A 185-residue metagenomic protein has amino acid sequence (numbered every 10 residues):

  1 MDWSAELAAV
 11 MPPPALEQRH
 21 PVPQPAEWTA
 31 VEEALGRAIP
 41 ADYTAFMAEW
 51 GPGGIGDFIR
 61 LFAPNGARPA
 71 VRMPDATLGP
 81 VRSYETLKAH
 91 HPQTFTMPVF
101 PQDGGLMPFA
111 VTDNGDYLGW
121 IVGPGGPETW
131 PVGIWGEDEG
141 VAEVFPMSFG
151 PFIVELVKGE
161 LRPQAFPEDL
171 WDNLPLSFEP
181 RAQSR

Functional and structural regions predicted by a protein language model:
M1-D116, Q164-A165, L176-R185: A surface-exposed partner-binding patch
P101, T112, P124, V141-F145: Short amphipathic alpha-helical interaction segments
P108, L118-T129, G133-D138: Low-complexity, glycine/alanine/valine/leucine- and proline-rich hydrophobic stretches
G136-R162: Compact, glycine/acidic-enriched structural inserts
L161-D169: Non-catalytic accessory/interaction domains
D169-P175: Short, highly charged C-terminal tails/helix-capping segments
